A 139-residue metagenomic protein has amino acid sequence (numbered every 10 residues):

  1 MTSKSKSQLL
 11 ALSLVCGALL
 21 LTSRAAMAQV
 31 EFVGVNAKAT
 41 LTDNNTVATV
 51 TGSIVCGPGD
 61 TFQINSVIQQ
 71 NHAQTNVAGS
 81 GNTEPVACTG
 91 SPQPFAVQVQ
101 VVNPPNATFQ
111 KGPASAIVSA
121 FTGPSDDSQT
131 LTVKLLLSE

Functional and structural regions predicted by a protein language model:
T2-L12: Bacterial N-terminal signal peptides that target proteins for export
A11-L21: Bacterial N-terminal signal peptides
L21, T42, L131-V133: Divalent metal-cofactor coordination and adjacent catalytic microenvironments
R24-A28: Sec/Tat signal peptide C-region and signal peptidase I cleavage site
V30-A73: Short, surface-exposed binding/anchoring microloops in extracellular/periplasmic proteins
V30-E31, L41-T49, N82-T83, G90 (+2 more regions): Short boundary segments that mark the start of a structured unit
P58-Q129, L135-L137: Ser/Thr-rich low-complexity repeats and stalk/linker segments
